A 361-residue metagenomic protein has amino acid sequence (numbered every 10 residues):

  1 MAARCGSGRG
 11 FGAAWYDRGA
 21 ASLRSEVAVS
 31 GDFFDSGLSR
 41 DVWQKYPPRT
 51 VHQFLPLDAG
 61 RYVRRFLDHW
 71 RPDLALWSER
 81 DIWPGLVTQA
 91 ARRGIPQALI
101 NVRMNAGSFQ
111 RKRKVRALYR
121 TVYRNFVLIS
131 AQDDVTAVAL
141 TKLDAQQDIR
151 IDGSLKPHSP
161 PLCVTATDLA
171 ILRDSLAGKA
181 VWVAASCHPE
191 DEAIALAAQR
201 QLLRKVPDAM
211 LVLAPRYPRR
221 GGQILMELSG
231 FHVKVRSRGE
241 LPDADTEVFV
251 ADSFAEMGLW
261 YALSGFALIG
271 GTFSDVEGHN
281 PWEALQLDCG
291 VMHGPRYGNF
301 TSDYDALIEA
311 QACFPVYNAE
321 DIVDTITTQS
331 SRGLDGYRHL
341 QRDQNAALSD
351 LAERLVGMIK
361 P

Functional and structural regions predicted by a protein language model:
M1-V164, C187-P189, L202-P207, R216-Y217: Active-site and donor-binding regions of nucleotide-sugar-utilizing enzymes
G8-S25, C163-G239: Conserved catalytic-core segment of nucleotide-activated headgroup transferases in glycan assembly
A21-L23, A91-R92, S229, L285 (+1 more regions): Anion (oxyanion) recognition and catalysis
Y46-F54, L225-D252: Nucleotide-activated donor-binding/catalytic signature segment of Leloir-type glycosyltransferases, i.e., the conserved
W70-L74, D245-V276: Acidic donor-binding loop of glycosyltransferase active sites
L86, D191, E256, H279-N280 (+1 more regions): Conserved sugar-transfer catalytic core signal across GT-A, GT-B, and GT-C glycosyltransferases
F126, A262-Q341: Catalytic binding pocket for nucleotide-activated donors in carbohydrate/polymer assembly enzymes
Q344-P361: C-terminal alpha-helical cap of glycosyltransferases
